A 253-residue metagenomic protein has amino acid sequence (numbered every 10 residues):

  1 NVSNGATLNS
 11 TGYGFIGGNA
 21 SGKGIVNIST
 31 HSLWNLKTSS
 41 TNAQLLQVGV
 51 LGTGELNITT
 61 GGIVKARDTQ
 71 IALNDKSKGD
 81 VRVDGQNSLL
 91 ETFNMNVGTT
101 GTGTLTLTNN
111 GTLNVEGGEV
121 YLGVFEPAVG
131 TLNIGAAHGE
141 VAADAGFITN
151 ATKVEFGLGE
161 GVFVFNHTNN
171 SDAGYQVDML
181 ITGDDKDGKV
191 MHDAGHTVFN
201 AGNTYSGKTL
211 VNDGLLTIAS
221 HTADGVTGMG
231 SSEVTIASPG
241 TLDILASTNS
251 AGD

Functional and structural regions predicted by a protein language model:
V2-N4, K23-S29, G52-G62, T102-G111: Extracellular/lumenal glycan-associated surfaces
A6-G22, L33-Q44, I63-I71, N87-N96 (+3 more regions): Surface-exposed loop/turn positions within long extracellular repeat scaffolds, especially the passenger domains
A20-K23, V50-G54, D75-G79, T99-G103 (+2 more regions): Short, solvent-exposed linear patches
I28, I58, N74-D75, V81-N87 (+1 more regions): Glycine/tyrosine- and acidic-biased, solvent-exposed loop/turn segments at the edges of beta-strands
V162-F165: ATP-binding/phosphotransfer module of carbohydrate and carboxylate kinases, centering on a glycine-rich
V190-A194: Parallel beta-helix/beta-solenoid
